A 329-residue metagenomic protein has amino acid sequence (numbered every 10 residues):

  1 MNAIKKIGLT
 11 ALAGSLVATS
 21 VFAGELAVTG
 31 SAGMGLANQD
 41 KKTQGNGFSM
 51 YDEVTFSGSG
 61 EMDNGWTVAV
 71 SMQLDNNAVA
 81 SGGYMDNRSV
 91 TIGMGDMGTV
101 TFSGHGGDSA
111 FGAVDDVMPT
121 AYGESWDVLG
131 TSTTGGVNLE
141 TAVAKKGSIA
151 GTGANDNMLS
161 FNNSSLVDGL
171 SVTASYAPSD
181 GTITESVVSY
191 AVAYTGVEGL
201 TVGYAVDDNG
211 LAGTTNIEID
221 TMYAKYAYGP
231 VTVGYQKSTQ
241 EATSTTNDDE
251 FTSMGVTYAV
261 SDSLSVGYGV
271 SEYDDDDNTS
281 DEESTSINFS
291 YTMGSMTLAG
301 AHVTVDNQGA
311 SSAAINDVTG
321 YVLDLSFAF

Functional and structural regions predicted by a protein language model:
M1-F329: Outer-membrane beta-barrel proteins
